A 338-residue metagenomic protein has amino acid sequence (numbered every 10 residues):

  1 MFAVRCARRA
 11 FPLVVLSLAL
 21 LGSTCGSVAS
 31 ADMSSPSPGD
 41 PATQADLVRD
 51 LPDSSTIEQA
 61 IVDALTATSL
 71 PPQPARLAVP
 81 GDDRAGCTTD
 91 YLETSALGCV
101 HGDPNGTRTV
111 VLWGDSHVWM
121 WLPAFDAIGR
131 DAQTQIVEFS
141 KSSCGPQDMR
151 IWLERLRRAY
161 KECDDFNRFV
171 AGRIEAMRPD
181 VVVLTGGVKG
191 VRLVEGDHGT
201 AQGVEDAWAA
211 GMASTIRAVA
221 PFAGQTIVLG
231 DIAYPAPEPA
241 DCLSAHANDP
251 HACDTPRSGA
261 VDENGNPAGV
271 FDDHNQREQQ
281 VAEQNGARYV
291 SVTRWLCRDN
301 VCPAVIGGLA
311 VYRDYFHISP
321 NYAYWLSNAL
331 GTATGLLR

Functional and structural regions predicted by a protein language model:
F2-R338: Extracellular/periplasmic envelope-modification machinery, especially enzymes that add or remove acyl/ester groups on
